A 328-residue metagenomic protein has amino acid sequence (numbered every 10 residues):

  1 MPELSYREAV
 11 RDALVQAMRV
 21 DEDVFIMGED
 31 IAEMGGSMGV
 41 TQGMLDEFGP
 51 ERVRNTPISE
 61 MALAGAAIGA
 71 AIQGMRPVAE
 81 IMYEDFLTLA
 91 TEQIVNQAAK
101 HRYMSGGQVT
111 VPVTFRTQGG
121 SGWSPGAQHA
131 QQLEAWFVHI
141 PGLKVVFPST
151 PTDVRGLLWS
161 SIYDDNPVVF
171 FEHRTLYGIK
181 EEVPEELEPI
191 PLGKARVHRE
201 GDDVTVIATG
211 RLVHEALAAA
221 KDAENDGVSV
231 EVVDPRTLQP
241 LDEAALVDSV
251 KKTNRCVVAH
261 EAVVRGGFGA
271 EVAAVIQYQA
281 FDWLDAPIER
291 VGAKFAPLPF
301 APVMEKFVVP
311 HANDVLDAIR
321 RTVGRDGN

Functional and structural regions predicted by a protein language model:
M1-P167, F171, K306: Thiamine diphosphate
I31, M38-G43, E47, E60 (+3 more regions): Thiamine diphosphate
